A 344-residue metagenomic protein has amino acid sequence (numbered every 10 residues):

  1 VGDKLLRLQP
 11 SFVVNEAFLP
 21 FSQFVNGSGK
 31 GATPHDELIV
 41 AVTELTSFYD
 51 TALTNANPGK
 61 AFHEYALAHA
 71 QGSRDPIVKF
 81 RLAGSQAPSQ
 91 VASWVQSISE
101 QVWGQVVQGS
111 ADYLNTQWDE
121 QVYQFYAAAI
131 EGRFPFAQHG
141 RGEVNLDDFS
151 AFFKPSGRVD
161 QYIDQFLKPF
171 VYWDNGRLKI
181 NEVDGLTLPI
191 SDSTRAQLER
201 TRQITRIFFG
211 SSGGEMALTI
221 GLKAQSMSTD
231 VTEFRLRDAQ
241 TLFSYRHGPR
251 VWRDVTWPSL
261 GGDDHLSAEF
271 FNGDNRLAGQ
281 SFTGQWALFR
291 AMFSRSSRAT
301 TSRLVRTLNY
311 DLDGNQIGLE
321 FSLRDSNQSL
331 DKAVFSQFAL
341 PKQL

Functional and structural regions predicted by a protein language model:
V1-A68: Extended helix-rich, non-globular scaffold segments
H69, S73-P76: Intrinsically disordered, proline- and charge-rich regulatory regions of large eukaryotic scaffolds/adaptors
A87-L344: Long C-terminal appendages of very large multidomain proteins
